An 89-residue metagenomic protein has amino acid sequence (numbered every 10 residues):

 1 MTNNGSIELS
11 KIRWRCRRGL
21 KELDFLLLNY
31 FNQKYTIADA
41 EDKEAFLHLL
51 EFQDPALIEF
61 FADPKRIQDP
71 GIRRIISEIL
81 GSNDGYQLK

Functional and structural regions predicted by a protein language model:
T2-K89: Positively charged, polar, low-complexity stretches
